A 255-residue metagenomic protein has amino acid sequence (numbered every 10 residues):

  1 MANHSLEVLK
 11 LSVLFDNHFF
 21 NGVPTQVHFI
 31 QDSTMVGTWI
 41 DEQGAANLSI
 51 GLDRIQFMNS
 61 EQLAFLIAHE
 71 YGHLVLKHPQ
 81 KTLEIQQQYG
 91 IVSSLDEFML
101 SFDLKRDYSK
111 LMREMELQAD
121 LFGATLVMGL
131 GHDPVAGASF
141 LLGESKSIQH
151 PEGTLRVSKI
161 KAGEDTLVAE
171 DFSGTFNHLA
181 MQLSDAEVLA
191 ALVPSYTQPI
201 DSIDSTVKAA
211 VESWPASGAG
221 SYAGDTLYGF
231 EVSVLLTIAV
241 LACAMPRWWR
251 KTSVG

Functional and structural regions predicted by a protein language model:
M1-L6, V13-T38, E42, I55-Q56 (+7 more regions): C-terminal capping/extension segments of zinc metalloprotease domains
Q43-N47: A generic structural signal for beta-strand entry/edge sites
L48-I55: Conserved interaction-surface patches within small, structured recognition/assembly domains
L52, Y89-F98, V211-G218: Short, small-residue-rich loop/turn micro-motifs
F65-K81: Active-site recognition of the HExxH zinc-binding catalytic motif
P79-R106: Post-HEXXH active-site segment of zinc metalloproteases
I238-R250: Alpha-helical transmembrane segments
K251-G255: Short, Lys/Arg-enriched, Gly/Pro-containing loop segments at transmembrane-helix junctions of multi-pass membrane
